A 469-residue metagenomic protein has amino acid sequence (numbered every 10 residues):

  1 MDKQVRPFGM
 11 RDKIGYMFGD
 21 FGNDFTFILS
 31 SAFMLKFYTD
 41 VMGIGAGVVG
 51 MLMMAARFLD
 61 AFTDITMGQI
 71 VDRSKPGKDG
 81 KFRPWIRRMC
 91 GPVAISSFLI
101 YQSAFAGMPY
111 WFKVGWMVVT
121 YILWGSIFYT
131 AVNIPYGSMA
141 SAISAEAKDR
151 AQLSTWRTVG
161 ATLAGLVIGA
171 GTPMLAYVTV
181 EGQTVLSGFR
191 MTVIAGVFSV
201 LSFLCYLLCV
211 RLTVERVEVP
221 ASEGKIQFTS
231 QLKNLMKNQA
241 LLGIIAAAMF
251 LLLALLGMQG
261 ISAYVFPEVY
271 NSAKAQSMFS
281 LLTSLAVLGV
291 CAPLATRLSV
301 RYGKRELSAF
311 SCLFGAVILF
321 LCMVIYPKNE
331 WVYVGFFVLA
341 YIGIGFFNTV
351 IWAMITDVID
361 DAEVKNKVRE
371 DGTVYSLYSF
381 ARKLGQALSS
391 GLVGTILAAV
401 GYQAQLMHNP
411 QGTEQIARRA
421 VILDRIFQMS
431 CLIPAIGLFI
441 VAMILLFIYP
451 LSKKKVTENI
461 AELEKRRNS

Functional and structural regions predicted by a protein language model:
D2-S469: Membrane-embedded alpha-helical bundles of multi-pass transporters/translocases, especially carrier/permease families
